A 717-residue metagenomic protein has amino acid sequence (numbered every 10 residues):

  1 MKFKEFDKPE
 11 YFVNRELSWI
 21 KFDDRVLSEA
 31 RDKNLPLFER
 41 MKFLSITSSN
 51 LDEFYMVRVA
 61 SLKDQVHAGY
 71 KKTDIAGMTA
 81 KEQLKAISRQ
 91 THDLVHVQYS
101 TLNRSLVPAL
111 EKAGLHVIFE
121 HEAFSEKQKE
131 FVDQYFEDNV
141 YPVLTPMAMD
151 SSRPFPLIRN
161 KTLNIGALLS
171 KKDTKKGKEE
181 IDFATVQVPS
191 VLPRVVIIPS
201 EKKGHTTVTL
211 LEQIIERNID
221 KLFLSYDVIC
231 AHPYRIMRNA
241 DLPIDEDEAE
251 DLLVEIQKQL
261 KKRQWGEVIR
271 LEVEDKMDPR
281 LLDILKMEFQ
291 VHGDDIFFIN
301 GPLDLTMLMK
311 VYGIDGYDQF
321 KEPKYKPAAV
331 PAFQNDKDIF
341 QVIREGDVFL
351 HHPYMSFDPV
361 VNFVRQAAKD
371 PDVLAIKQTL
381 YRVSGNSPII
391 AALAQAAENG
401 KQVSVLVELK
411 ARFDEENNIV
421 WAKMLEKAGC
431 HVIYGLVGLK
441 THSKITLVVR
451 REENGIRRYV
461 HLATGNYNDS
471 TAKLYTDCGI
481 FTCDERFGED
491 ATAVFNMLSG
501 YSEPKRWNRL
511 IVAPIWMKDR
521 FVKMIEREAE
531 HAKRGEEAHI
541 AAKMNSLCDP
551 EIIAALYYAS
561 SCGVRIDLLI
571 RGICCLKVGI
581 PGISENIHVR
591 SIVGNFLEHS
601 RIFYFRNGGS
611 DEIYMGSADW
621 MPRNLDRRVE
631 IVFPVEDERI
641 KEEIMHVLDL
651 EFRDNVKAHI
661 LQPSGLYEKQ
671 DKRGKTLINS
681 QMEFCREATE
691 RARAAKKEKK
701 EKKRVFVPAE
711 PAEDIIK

Functional and structural regions predicted by a protein language model:
M1-I540, Y558, C562, C574-K717: N-terminal localization/anchoring segments of enzymes in phospholipid and broader phosphate metabolism
N545: Cofactor-pocket helix-loop regions in the catalytic cores of large enzyme subunits
C548, G572: A generic "binding-loop/recognition-motif" signal
P550-I553, Y557: Glycine/threonine-rich ATP-lid/beta-loop region of ATP-binding domains
R565-L569: Hydrophobic alpha/beta core scaffold segments
